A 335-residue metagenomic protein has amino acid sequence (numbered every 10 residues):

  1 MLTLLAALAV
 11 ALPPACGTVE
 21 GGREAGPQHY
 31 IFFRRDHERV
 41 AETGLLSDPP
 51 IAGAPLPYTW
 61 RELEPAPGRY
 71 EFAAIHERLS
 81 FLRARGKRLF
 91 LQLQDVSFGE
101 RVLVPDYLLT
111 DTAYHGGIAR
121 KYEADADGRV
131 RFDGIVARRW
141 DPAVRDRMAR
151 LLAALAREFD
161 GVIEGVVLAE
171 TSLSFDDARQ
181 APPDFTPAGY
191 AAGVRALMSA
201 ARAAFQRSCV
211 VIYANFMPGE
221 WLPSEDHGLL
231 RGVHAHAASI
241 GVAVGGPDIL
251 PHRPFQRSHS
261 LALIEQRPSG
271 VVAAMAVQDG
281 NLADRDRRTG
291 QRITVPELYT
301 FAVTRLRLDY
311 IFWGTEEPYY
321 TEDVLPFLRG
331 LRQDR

Functional and structural regions predicted by a protein language model:
M1-P13: Bacterial N-terminal signal peptides
R23-G189, S199-R202, Q206-H227, V242-A243 (+1 more regions): Aromatic-lined carbohydrate-binding surfaces of glycoside hydrolases
L89-Q94, F98, A238-R335: Substrate-binding cleft of secreted/luminal carbohydrate-active enzymes
R202-A203, G232-A237: Short, conserved, surface-exposed binding loops centered on an aromatic residue
H227-V233, L298: Alpha-helical repeat scaffolds
